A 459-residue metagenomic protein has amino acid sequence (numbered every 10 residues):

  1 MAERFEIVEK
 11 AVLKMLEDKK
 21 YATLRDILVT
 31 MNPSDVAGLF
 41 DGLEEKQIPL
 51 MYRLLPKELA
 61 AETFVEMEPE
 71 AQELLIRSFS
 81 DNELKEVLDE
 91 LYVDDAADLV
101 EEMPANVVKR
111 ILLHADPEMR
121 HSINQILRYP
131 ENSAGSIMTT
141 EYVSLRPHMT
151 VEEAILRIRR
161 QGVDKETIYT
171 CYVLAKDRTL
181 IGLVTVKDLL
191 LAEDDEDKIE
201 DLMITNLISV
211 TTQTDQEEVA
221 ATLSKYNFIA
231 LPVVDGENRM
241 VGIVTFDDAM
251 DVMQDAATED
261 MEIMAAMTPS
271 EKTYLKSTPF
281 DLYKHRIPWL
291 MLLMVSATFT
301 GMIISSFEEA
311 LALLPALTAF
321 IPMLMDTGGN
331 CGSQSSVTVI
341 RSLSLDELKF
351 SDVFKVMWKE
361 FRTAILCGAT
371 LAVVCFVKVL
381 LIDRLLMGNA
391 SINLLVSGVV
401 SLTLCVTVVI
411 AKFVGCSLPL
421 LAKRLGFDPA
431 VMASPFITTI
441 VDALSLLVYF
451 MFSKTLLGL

Functional and structural regions predicted by a protein language model:
M1-A265: Hydrophobic packing positions in regular secondary-structure scaffolds
P33, W289-A297, F320, L324 (+16 more regions): Alpha-helical transmembrane segments in multi-pass membrane proteins
H121, D248-L282, C331-M357: Non-transmembrane, extramembrane segments of multi-pass ion/lipid transporters
K276-H285, K349-A364, L394, G398 (+1 more regions): Membrane-interface segments at loop-to-transmembrane junctions
M294-L311, V374-G388: Juxtamembrane "helix exit" motif at the C-terminal ends of alpha-helical transmembrane segments in multi-pass membrane
I303, A316-S335: Hydrophobic, small-residue-rich transmembrane alpha-helices and their short perimembrane loops in multi-pass membrane
S306-I321, M387-V399: Membrane-water interface of transmembrane alpha-helices in multipass transporters/channels
A319, S333-S344, P419-K423, S434 (+1 more regions): Re-entrant/interfacial helical elements at transmembrane boundaries that shape and gate the permeation pathway
